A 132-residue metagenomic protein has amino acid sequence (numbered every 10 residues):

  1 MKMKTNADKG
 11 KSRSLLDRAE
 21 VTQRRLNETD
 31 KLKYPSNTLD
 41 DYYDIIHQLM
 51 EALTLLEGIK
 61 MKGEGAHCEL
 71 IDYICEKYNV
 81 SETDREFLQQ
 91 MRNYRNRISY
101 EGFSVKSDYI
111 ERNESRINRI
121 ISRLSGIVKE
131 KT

Functional and structural regions predicted by a protein language model:
M1-T132: Terminal alpha-helical segments
